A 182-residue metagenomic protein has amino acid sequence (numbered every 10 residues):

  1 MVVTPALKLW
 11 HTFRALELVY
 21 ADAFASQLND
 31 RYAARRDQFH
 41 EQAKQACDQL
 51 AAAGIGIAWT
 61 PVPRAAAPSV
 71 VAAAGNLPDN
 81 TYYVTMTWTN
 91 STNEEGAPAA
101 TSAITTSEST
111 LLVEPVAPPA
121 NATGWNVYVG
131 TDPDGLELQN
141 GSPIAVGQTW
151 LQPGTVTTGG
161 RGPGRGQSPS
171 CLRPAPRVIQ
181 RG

Functional and structural regions predicted by a protein language model:
M1-I55, Q148-T149, G182: Internal mixed-charge
A51-G182: Disordered, low-complexity "stalk" and linker segments at domain junctions of extracellular and cell-surface proteins
